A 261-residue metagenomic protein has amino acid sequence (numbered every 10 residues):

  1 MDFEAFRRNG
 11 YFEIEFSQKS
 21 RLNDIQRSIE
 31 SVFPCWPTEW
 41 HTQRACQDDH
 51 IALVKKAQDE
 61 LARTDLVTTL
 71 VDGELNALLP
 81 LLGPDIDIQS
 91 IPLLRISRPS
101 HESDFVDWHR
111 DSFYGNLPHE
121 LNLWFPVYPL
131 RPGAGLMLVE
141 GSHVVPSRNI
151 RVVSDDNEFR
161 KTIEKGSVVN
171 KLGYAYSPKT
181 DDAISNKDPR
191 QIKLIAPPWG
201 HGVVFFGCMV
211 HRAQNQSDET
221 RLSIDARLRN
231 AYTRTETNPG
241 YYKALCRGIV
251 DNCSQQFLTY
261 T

Functional and structural regions predicted by a protein language model:
M1-D87, L194-P198, F257-T261: N-terminal auxiliary "cap/dimerization" subdomain that precedes the catalytic jelly-roll/cupin core of mononuclear
F3-A5, S112-L117, V127-P129, K193-A196 (+1 more regions): A general structural signal for short secondary-structure junctions and capping/turn motifs
Y11, Q89-I91, P118-W124, G133 (+3 more regions): Extracellular structured ligand-interaction cores
Q18, S142, H201, M209 (+1 more regions): A broadly conserved detector of short glycine/acidic/proline-rich loop/turn motifs that flank catalytic sites and bind
E30-F33, M209-T261: Non-heme Fe(II)/2-oxoglutarate
H41-T42, S142-K161, A244-T261: Short, cationic low-complexity segments
N76-V139, V144: Conserved double-stranded beta-helix
G133-V204: Double-stranded beta-helix
